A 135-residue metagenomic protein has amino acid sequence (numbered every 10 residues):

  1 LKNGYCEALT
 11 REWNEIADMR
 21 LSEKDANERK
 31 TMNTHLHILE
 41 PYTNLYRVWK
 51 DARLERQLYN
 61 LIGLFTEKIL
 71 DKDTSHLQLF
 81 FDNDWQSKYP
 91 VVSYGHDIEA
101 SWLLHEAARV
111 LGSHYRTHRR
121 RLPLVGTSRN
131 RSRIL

Functional and structural regions predicted by a protein language model:
L1-L135: Glycan-recognition and catalytic cores of secretory/periplasmic carbohydrate-active enzymes
